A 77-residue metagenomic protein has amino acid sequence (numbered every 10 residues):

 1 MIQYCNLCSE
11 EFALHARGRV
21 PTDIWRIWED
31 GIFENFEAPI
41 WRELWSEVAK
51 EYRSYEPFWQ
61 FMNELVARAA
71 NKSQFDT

Functional and structural regions predicted by a protein language model:
M1-T77: Amphipathic alpha-helical "stem/stalk" segments
